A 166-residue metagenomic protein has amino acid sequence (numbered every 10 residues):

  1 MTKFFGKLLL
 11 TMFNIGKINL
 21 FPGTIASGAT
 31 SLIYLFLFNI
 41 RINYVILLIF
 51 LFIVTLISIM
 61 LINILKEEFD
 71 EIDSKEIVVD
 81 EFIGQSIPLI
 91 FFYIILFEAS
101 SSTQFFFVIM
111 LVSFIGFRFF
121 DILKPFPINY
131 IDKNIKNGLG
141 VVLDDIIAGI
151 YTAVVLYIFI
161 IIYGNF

Functional and structural regions predicted by a protein language model:
M1-A26, M60-P88, R118-I150: Interhelical loop and helix-boundary elements at the membrane-water interface of polytopic inner-membrane proteins
L10, N14, T30-I33, L37: Short amphipathic alpha-helical segments enriched in leucine
I25-A29, V45-F52, F107, L111-I115: Hydrophobic alpha-helical transmembrane segments
Y34-L47, I90-I109, Y157-F166: Helix-coil boundary and interhelical linker segments in multi-pass alpha-helical membrane proteins
L35, L51-M60, G84, M110-I122: Alpha-helical transmembrane segments of multi-pass membrane proteins
F82-F91, Q104-R118, D145, F166: Alpha-helical membrane-embedding segments and immediately adjacent membrane-interface amphipathic helices
D145-Y163: Final/C-terminal transmembrane alpha-helix of multipass membrane proteins
